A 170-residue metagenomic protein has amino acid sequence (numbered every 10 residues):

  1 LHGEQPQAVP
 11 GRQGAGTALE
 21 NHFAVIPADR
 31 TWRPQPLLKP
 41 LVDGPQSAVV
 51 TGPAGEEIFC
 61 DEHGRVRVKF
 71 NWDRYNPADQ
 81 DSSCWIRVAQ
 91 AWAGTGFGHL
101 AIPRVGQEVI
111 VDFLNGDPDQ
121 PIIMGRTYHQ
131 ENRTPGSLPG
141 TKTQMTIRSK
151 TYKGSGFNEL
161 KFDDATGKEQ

Functional and structural regions predicted by a protein language model:
L1, D29-T31, L100, L114: Bulky hydrophobic/aromatic packing residues
L1-A28: Extended, domain-scale alpha-helical bundle/helix-rich regions
Q13, L37-K39, E56-E57: A generic local secondary-structure boundary/capping motif
P27-G44: Short boundary/loop segments of OB/S1/cold-shock single-stranded nucleic-acid-binding domains
D43-Q170: Structural signature for extended repeat/solenoid scaffolds and their inter-repeat hinge/linker regions, spanning
